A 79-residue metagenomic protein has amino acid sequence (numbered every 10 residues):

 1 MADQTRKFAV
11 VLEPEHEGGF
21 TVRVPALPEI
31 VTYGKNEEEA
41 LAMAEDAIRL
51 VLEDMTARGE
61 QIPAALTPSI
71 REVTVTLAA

Functional and structural regions predicted by a protein language model:
M1-F8, A42-A79: Short, charged, surface-exposed hinge/linker loops at domain edges that act as mobile lids or interdomain connectors
V10, V22, Y33-K35: Residue-level detection of beta-strand scaffold positions
L12-P25: Short aromatic-glycine-(Arg/Gly/Cys) micro-motifs in beta-strand/loop hairpins
H16-E17, T32, A57: Short glycine/serine/threonine-biased micro-segments
F20, N36, Q61: Gly/Ser/Thr-rich beta-alpha loop segments that engage phosphate groups in nucleotides
R23, L41-A42: Short, surface-exposed helix/turn micro-motifs that flank interaction/cofactor sites
P25-A26, E45: Short loop/turn motifs at secondary-structure junctions and domain boundaries
P28-E38: A short, exposed loop/beta-hairpin motif centered on an aromatic-Gly-Thr core
